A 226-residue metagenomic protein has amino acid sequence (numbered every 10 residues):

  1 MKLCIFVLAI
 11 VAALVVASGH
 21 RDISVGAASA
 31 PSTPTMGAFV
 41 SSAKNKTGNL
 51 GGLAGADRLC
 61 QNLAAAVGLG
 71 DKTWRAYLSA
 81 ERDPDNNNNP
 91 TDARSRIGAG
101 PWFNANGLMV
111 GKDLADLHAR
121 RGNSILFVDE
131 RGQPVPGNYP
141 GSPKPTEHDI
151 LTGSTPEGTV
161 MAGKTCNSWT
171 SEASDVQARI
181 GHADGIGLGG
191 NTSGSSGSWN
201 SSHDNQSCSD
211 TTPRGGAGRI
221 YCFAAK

Functional and structural regions predicted by a protein language model:
M1-C4: Positively charged n-region of N-terminal signal peptides that target proteins for export
F6-V15: Bacterial N-terminal signal peptides
S18-H20: N-terminal Sec signal peptide cleavage junction
I23-K226: Secreted/extracellular ectodomain signature
